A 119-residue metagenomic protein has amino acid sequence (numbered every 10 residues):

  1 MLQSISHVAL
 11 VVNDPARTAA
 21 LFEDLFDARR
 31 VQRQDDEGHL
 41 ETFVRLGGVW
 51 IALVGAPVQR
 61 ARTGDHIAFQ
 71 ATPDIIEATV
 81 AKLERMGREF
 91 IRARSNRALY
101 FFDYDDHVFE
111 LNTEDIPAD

Functional and structural regions predicted by a protein language model:
M1-R17, G64-I67, A71, P117-D119: N-terminal beta-strand motif that seeds the catalytic metal site of vicinal oxygen chelate
L2, A9-I51: Core segments of cupin and vicinal oxygen chelate
H7-A9, F43, W50, H66-A68 (+1 more regions): Short aromatic/hydrophobic contact patches that present stacked aromatics for nucleic-acid/ligand binding
R17, D74-T79: Short, conserved charged micro-motifs
V31, V80-A81, R85-D119: Vicinal oxygen chelate
